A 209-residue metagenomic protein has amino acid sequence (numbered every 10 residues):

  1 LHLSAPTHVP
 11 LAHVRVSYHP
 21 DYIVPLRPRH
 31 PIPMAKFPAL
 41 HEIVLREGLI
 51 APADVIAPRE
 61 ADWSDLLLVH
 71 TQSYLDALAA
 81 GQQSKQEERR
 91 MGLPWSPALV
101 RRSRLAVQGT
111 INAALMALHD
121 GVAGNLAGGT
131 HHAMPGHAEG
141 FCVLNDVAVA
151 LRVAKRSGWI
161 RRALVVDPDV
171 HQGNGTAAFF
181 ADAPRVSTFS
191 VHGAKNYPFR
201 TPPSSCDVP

Functional and structural regions predicted by a protein language model:
L1-P209: HDAC/HDAC-like amidohydrolase catalytic core signature
